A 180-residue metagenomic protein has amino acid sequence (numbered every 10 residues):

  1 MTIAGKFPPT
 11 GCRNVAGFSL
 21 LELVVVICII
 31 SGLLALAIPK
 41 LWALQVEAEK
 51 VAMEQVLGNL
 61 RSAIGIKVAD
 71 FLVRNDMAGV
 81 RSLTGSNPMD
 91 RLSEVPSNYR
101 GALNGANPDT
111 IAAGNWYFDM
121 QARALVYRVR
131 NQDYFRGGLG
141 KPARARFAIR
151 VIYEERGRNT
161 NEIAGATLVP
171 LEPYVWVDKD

Functional and structural regions predicted by a protein language model:
T2-I3, G11-Q45: N-terminal single-pass transmembrane signal-anchor helix
V46-N75: Membrane-proximal N-terminal amphipathic helix
I64-A102: Short, glycine/small-hydrophobic-rich surface segments
M89-D180: Intrinsically disordered, low-complexity regions enriched in Pro/Ser/Thr/Gly and acidic residues
